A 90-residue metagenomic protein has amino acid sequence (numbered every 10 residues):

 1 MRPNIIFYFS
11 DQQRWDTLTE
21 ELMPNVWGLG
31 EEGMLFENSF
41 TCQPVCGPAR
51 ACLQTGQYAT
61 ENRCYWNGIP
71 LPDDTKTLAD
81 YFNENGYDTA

Functional and structural regions predicted by a protein language model:
M1-A90: Formylglycine-dependent sulfatase
